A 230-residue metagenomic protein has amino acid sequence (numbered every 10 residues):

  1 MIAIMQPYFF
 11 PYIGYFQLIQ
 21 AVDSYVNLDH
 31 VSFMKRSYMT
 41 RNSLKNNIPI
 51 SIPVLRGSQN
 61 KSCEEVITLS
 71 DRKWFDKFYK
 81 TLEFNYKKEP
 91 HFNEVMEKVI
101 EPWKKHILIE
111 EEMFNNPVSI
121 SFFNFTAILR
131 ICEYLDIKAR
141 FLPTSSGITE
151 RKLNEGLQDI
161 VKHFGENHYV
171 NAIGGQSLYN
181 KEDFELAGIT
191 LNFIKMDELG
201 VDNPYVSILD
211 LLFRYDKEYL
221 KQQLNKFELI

Functional and structural regions predicted by a protein language model:
M1-I230: Residues lining hydrophobic/aromatic ligand-binding pockets adjacent to catalytic sites
